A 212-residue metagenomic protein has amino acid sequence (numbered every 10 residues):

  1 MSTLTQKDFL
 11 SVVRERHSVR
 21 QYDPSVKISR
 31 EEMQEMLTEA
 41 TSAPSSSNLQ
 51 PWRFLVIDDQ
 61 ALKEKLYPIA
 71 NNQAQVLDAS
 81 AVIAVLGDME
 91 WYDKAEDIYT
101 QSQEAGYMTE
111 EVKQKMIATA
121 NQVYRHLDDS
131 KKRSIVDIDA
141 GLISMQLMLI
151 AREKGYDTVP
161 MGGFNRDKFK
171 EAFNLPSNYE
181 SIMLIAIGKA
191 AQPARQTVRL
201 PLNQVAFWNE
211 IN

Functional and structural regions predicted by a protein language model:
M1-N212: Acidic, surface-exposed loops and disordered segments
